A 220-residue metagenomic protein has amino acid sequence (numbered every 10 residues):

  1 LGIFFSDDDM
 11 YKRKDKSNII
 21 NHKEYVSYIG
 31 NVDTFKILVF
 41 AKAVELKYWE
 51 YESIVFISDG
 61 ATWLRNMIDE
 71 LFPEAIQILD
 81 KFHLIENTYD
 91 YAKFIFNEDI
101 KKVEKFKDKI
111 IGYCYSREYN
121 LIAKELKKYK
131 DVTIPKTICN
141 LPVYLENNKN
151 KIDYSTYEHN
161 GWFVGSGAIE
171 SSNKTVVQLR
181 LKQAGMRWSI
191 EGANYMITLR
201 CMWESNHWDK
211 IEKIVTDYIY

Functional and structural regions predicted by a protein language model:
L1-Y220: Catalytic center-proximal scaffold of phosphoryl-transfer enzymes
